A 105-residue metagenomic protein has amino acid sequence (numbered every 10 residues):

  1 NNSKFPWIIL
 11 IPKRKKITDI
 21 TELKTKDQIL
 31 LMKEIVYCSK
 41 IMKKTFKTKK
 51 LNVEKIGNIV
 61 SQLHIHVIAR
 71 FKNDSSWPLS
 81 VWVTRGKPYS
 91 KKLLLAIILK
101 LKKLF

Functional and structural regions predicted by a protein language model:
N1-F105: HIT superfamily nucleotide-processing domains
